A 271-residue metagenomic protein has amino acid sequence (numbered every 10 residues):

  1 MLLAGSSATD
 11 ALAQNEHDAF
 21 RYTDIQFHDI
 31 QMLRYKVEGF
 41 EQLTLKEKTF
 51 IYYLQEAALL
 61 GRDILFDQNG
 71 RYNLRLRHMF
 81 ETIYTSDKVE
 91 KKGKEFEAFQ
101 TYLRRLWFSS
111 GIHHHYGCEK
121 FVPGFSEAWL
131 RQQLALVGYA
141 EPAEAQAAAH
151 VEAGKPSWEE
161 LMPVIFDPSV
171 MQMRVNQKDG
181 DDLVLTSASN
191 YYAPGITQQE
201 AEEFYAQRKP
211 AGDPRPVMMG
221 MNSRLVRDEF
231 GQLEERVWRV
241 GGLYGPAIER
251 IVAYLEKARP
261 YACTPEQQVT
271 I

Functional and structural regions predicted by a protein language model:
A4, A11-A13: Boundary at the C-terminal end of the N-terminal hydrophobic targeting segment
N15-M219, R227-E229, G242-C263: N-terminal helix-rich structural modules
R236: Glycan-association/targeting regions that enable binding to alpha-glucans and other polysaccharides
